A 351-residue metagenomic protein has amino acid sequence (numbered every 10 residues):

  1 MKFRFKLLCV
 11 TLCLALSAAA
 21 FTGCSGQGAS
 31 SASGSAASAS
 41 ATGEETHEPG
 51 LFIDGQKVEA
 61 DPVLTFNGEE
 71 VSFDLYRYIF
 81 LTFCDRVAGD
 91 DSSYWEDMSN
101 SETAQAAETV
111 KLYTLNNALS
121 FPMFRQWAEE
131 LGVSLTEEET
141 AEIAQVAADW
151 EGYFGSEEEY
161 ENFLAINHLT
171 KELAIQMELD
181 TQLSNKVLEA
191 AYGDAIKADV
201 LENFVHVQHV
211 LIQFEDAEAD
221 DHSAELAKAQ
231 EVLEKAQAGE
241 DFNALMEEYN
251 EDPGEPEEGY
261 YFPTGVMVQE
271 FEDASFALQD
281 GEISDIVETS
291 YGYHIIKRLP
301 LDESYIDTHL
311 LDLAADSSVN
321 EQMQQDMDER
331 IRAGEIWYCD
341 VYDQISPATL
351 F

Functional and structural regions predicted by a protein language model:
M1-E108, L112, R330-F351: Short, low-structural-confidence N-terminal segments
G26-A32, G43-V58, E158-A224, E247 (+1 more regions): PPIase-associated folding chaperone regions across multiple families
D61-N67, S101-L115, F124-S134, L169 (+5 more regions): Second-shell loop/turn segments in exported
V63-F73, I79, W127, H206-Q213 (+4 more regions): Soluble periplasmic/extracytoplasmic beta-strand elements of cell-envelope proteins
V71-F80, A106-L115, L119-S120, F124 (+9 more regions): Stable alpha-helical elements in mature extracytoplasmic
S99-Q105, L119-F121, R125, S134-G155 (+3 more regions): Acidic helix-start/capping segments at beta-turn-to-alpha-helix junctions
L131-E139, D241-E248, S284-V287: Surface-exposed patches in mature extracellular/periplasmic domains of secreted proteins
E231-F271, L299-Y305: Peptidyl-prolyl cis-trans isomerase
